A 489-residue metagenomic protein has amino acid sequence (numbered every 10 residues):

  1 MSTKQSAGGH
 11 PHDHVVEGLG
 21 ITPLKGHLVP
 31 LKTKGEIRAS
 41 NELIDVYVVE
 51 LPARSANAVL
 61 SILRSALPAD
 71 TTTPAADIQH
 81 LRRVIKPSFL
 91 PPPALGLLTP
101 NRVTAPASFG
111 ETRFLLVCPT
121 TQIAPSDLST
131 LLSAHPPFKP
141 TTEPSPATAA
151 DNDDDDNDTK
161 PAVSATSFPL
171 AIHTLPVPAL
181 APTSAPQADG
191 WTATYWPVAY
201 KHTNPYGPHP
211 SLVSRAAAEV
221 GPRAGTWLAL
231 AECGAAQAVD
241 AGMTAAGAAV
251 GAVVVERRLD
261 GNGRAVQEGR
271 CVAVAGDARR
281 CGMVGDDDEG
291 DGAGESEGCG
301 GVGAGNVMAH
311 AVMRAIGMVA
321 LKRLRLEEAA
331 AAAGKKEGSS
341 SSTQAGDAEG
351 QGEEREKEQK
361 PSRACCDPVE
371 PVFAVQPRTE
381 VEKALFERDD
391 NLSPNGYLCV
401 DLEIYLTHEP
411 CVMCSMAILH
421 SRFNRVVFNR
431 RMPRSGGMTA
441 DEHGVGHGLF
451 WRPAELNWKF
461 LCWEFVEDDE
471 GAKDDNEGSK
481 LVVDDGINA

Functional and structural regions predicted by a protein language model:
M1-A489: Zinc-dependent deaminase catalytic domain
